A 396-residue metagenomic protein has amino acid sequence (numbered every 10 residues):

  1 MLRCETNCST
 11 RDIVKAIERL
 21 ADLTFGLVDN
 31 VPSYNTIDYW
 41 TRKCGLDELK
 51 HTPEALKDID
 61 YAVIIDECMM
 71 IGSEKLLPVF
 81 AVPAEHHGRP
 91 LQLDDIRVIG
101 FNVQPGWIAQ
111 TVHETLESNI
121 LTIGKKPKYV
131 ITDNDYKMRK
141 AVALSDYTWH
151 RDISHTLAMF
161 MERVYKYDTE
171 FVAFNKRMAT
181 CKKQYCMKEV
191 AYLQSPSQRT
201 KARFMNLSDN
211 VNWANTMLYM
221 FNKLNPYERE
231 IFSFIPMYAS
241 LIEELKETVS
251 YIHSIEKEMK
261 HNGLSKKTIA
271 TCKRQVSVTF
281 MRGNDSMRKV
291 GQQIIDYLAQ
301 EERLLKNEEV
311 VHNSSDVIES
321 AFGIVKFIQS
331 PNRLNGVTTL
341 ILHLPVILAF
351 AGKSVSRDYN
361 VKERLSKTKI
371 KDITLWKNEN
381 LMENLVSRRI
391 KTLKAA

Functional and structural regions predicted by a protein language model:
M1-R3: Non-membrane alpha-helical segments in proteins
E5, K57-D58, F204: N-terminal capping/interface segment
E5-D22: Short, charged amphipathic recognition helices of the HTH superfamily and cognate SANT/SANTA-like modules
T10, D22-V130, Y136-R151, R163 (+3 more regions): RNase H-like nuclease fold core
T122-K125, Y129-L144, L157-A158, K176-A396: Acidic/histidine-rich catalytic cores and adjacent linkers of DNA breakage/strand-transfer/modification proteins
D152-T156: Active-site nucleophilic cysteine motif
A158-F174: Short alpha-helix plus adjacent loop in nuclease-associated cores
